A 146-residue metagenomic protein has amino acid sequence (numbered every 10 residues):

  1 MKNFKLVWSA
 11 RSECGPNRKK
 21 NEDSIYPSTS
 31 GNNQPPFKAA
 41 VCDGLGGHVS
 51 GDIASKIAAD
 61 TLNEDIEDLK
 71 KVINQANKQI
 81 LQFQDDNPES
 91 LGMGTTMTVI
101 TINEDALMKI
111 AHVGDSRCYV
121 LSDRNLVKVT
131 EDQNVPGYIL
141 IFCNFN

Functional and structural regions predicted by a protein language model:
M1-N146: PP2C/PPM-type serine/threonine phosphatase catalytic domain
